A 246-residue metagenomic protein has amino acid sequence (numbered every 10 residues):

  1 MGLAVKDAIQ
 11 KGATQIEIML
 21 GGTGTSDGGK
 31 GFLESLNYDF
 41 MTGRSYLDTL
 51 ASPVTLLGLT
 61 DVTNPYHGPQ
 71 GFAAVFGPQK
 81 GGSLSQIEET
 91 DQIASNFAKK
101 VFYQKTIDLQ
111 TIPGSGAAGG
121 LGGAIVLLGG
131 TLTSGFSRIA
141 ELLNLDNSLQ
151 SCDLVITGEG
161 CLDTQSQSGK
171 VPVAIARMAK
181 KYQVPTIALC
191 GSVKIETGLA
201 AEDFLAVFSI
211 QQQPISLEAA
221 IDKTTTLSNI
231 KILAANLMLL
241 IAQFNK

Functional and structural regions predicted by a protein language model:
M1-K246: N-terminal loops that bind phosphate or other acidic moieties and the adjacent beta-alpha structural core
